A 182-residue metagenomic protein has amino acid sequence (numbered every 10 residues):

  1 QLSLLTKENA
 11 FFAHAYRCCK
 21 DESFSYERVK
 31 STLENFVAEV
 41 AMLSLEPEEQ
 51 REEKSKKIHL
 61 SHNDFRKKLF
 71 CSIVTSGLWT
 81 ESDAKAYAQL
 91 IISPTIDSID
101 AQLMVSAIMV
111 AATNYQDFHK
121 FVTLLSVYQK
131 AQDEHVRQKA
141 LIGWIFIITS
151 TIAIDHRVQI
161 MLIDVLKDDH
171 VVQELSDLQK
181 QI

Functional and structural regions predicted by a protein language model:
Q1, A131-H135: Short helix-adjacent coil turns
Q1-N35, E39, L43: Eukaryotic intrinsically disordered, low-complexity regulatory tails and linkers enriched in charged/polar residues
R28-A131, G143, I147-I154: Alpha-helical solenoid scaffolds in large eukaryotic transport, assembly, and signaling factors
S98-I99, E134-H135, D169-V172: Alpha-helix N-cap/helix-start positions at coil->helix boundaries
L103-A107, K139-I145, V171-I182: Alpha-helical solenoid repeat scaffolds
A153, R157-I182: Long alpha-helical HEAT/HEAT-like repeat alpha-solenoid scaffolds in very large eukaryotic proteins, especially those
